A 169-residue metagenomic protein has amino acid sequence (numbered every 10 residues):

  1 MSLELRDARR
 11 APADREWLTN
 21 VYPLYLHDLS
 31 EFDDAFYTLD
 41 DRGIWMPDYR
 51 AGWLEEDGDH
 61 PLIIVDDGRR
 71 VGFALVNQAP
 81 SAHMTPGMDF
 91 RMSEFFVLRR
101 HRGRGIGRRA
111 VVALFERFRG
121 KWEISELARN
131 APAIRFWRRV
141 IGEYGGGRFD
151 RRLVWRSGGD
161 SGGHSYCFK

Functional and structural regions predicted by a protein language model:
E4-N20, H27-E31: A short beta-loop-alpha structural element at the N-terminal edge of CoA-dependent acyl/N-acetyltransferase catalytic
R6, L26-R50: Conserved GNAT-fold acetyl-CoA-binding loop/helix
P47-I63: A short helix-loop-beta-strand connector motif used in the catalytic cores of GNAT acetyltransferases and, in some
P61-I63, R69-Q78, R91, F96: Conserved beta-strand in the GNAT
P80-M92, R102, G120: A conserved beta-turn-beta hairpin within the catalytic core of GNAT-like acetyltransferases that forms part
M92-G103, E126-A128: A short, internal acetyl-CoA/4′-phosphopantetheine-binding micro-motif in the GNAT/acyltransferase core
V97, G103-E116: Conserved acetyl-CoA-binding loop-helix of GNAT-fold acetyltransferases
E123-R138, G142, V154-S161: Conserved beta-strand-loop-alpha-helix junction that forms the acyl-donor binding cleft
